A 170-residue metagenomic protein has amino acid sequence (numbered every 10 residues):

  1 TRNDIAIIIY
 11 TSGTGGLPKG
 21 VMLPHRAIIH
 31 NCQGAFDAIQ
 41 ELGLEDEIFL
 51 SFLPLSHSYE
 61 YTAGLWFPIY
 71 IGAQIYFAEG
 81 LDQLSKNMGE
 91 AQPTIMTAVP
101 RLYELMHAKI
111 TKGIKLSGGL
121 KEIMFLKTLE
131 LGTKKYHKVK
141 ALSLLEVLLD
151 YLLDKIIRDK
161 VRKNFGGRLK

Functional and structural regions predicted by a protein language model:
T1, M22-P24, V99: GHKL-family ATP-binding catalytic core of two-component histidine kinases
T1-Y10, L17, L42-I48: Conserved pre-ATP/AMP-binding loop-to-beta segment of ANL
A6-C32: Conserved AMP-binding A3 loop
I9, R162-K170: Charge-patterned, long linear interaction tracts outside catalytic cores
I29-I48, L55-D159, R168: Conserved AMP-binding/adenylation subdomain of ANL enzymes
